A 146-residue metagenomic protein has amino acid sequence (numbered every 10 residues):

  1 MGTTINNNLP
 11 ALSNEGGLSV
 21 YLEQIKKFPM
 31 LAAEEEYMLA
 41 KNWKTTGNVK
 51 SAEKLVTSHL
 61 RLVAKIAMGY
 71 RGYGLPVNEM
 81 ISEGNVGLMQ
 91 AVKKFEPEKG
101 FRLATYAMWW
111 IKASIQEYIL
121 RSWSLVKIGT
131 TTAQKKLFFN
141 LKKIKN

Functional and structural regions predicted by a protein language model:
G2-I128, T132-N146: Alpha-helical promoter-recognition and RNA polymerase-docking modules of transcription initiation factors, dominated by
